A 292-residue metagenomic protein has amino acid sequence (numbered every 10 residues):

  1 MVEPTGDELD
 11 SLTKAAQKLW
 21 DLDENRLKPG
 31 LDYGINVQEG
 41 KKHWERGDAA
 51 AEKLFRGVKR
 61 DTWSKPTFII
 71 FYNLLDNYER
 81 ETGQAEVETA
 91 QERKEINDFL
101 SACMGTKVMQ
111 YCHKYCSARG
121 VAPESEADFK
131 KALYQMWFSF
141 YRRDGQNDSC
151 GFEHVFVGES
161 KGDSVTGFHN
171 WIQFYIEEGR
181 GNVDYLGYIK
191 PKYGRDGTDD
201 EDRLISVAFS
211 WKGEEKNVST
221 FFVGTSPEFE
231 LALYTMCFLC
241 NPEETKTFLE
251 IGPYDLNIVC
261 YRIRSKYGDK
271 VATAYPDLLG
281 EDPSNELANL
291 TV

Functional and structural regions predicted by a protein language model:
M1-E250: N-terminal "domain-start" segment
P227-V292: Compact beta-sheet-dominated globular domain cores
